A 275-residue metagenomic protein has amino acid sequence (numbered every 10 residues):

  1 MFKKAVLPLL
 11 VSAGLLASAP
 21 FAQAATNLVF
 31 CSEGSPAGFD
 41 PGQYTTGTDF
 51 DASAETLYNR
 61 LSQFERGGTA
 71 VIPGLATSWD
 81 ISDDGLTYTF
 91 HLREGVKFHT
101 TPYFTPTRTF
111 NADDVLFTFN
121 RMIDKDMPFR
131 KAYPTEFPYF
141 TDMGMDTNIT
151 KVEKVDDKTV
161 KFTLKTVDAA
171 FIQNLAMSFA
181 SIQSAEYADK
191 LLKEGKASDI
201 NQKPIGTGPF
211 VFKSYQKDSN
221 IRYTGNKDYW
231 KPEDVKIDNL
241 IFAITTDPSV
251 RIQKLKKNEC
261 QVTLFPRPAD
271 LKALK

Functional and structural regions predicted by a protein language model:
P8-S18: Bacterial N-terminal signal peptides
A19-A24: Sec/Tat signal peptide C-region and signal peptidase I cleavage site
T26-S35, T77, T87-H91, V115-T118 (+4 more regions): Short, well-ordered beta-strand elements
C31-D83, N120, M127, K203-T207: N-terminal lobe/hinge region of extracytoplasmic solute-binding protein
E65-R66, D146-T147, D157-K158, D168-V235 (+2 more regions): Gly/Pro-rich hinge or "lid" segments in bacterial periplasmic/extracellular proteins
T77-P128, K161, R251-K254: Aromatic- and charge-enriched surface segment that lines or borders ligand/interaction sites
H91, D114, I123-D189: Surface-exposed binding/hinge segments that line and control ligand-binding clefts or catalytic entry sites
A132, K213-T224, I241-K275: Extracellular/periplasmic solute-recognition and catalytic clefts
